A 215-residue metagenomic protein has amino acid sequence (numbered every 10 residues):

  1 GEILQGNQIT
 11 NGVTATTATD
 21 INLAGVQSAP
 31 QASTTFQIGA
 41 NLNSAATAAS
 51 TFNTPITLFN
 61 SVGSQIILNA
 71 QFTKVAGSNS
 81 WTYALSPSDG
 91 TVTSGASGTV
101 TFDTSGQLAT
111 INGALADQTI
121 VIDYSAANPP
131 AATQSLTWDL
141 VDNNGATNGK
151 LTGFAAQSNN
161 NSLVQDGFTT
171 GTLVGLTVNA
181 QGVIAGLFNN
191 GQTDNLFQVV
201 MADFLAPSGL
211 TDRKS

Functional and structural regions predicted by a protein language model:
G1-K214: Small/polar low-complexity and glycine-rich loop motifs
